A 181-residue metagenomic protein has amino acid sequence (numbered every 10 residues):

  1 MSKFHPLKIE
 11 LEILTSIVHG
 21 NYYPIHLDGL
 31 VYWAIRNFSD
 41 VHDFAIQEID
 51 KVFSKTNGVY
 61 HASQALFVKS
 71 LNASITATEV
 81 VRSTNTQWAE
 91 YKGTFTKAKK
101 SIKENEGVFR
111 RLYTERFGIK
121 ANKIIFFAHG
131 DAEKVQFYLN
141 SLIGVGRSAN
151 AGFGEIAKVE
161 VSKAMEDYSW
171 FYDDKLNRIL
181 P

Functional and structural regions predicted by a protein language model:
M1-P181: RNA-interacting cores
